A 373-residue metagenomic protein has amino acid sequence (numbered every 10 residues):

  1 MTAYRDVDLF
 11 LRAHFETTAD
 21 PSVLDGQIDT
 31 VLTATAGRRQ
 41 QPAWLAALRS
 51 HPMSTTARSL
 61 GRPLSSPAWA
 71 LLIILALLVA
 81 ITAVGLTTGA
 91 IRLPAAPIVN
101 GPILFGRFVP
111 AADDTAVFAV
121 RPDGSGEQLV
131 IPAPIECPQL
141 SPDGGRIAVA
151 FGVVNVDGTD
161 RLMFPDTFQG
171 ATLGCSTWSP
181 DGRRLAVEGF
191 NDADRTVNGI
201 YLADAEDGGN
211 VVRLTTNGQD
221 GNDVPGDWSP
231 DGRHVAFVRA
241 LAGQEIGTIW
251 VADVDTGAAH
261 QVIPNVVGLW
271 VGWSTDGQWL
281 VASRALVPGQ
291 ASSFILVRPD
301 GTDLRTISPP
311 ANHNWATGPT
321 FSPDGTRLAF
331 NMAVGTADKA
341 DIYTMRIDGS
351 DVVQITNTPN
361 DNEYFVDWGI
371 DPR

Functional and structural regions predicted by a protein language model:
M1-R5, L9, P21, T33-F108 (+1 more regions): Membrane-interface helical sensory segment of bacterial ECF anti-sigma factor regulators
T17-T18: Extended, charge-rich low-complexity interaction segments
L93-A96, P132-A150, F168-E188, G218-V238 (+3 more regions): Conserved beta-propeller blade repeats
P102, F108-Q128, A150-P165, R184 (+7 more regions): Beta-propeller blade-edge and WD-like acidic-aromatic loop motif
